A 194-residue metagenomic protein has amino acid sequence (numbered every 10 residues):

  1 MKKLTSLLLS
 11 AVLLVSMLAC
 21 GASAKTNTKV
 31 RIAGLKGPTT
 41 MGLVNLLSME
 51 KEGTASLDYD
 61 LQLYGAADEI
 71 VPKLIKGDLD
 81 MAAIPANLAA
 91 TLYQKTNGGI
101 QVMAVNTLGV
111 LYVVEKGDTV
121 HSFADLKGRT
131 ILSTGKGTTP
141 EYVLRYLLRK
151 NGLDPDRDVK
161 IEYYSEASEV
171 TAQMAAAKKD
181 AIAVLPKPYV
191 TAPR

Functional and structural regions predicted by a protein language model:
M1-K29: Short, low-complexity disordered leader/linker segments with a strong preference for bacterial N-terminal type II
K25-E166, Q173, A181-K187, P193-R194: Short, glycine-/small- and polar/acidic-enriched structural segments that line small-molecule recognition paths
A176: Recognition helix of helix-turn-helix/homeodomain-like DNA-binding domains that insert into the DNA major groove
